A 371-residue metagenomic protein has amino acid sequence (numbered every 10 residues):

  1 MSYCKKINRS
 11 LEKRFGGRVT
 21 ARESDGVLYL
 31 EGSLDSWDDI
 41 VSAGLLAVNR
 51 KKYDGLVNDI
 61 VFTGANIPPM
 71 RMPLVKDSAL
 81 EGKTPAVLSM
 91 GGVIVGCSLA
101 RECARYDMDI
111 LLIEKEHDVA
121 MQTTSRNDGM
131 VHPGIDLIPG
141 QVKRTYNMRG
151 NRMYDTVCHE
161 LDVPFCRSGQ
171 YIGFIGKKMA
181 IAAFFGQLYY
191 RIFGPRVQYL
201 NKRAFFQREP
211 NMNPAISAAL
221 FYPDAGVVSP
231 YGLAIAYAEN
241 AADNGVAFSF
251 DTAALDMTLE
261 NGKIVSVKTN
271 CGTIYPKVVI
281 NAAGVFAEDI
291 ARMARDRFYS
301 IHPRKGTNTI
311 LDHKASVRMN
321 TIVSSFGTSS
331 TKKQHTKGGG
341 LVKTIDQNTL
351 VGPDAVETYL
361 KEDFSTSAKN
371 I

Functional and structural regions predicted by a protein language model:
M1-L88, G92, P133: N-terminal targeting leaders
Y3, I7, V27-Y29, S33-L34 (+6 more regions): C-terminal catalytic lobe of FAD-dependent flavoproteins
L88, S98-R105, K115, L161-G169 (+2 more regions): Active-site substrate-recognition segment that forms the wall of the catalytic cavity or substrate channel
R105-R126: Glycine-rich FAD pyrophosphate-binding loop
M108-I110, V197, V279: Hydrophobic anchor at the start of a short beta-strand that flanks the dinucleotide cofactor-binding loop
D128-R208, G338-G339: Dinucleotide-binding Rossmann-like beta1-alpha1 core, especially the glycine-rich loop that anchors the ADP
V163, F174-G245, S249-F250, D256-K263 (+1 more regions): Flavin (FAD/FMN) cofactor-binding and adjacent substrate-gating region of FAD-dependent oxidoreductase domains
